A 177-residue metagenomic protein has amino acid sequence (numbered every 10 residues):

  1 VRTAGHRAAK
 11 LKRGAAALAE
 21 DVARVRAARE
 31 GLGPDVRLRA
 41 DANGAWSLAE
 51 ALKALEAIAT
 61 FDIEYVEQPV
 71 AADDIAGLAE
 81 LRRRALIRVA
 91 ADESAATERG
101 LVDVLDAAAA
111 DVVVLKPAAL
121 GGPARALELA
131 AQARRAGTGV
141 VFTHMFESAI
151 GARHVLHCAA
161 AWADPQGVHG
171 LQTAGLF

Functional and structural regions predicted by a protein language model:
V1-A85: Metal-dependent enolase-superfamily TIM-barrel catalytic cores that perform enediolate-based chemistry
K10-G14, R39-N43, E67-P69, A90-D92 (+3 more regions): A cross-family glycoside hydrolase active-site/sugar-binding cleft signature
D62, D73-R88, A96-F177: Shared catalytic-loop signature of beta/alpha-barrel
